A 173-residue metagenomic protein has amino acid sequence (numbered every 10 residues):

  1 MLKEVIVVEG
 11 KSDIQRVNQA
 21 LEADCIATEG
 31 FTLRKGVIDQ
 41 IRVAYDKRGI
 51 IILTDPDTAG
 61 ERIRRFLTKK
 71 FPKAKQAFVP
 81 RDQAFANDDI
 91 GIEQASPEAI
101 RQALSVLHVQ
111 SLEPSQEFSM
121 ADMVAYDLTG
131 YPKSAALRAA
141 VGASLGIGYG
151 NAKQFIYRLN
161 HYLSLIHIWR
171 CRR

Functional and structural regions predicted by a protein language model:
L2-K47: Acidic, glycine-rich catalytic loops of TOPRIM or P-loop NTPase phosphate-binding modules used across DNA replication
V7-E9, K47-A59, F78: Acidic beta-strand-to-loop metal/phosphate-binding motif
S12, E29-F31, P56-D57, V79-A84: Short, ordered loop/turn segments at secondary-structure junctions
R16, R62-F66: Phosphate- and divalent-cation-binding pockets in alpha/beta enzyme and binding domains that engage nucleotide-derived
L21, K75, R101-L104: Flexible, compositionally biased loop and terminal segments
I41-D46, L67-Q83, N87-I90: Replace "Mg2+/Mn2+-dependent" with "divalent metal-dependent
R81-R158: Internal, active-site/partner-interface "lid" segment
S164-R173: Residue-level detector of conserved catalytic or cofactor/ligand-binding positions in enzyme active sites
